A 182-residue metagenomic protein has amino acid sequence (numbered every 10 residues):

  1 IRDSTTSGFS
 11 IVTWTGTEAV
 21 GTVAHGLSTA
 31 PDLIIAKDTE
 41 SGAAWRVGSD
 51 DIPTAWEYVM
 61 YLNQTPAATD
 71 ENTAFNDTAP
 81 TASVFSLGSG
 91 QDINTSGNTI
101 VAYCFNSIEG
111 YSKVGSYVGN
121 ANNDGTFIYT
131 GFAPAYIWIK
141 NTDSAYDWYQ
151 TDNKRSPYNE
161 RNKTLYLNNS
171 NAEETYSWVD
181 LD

Functional and structural regions predicted by a protein language model:
I1-D182: Surface-exposed molecular-recognition determinants
